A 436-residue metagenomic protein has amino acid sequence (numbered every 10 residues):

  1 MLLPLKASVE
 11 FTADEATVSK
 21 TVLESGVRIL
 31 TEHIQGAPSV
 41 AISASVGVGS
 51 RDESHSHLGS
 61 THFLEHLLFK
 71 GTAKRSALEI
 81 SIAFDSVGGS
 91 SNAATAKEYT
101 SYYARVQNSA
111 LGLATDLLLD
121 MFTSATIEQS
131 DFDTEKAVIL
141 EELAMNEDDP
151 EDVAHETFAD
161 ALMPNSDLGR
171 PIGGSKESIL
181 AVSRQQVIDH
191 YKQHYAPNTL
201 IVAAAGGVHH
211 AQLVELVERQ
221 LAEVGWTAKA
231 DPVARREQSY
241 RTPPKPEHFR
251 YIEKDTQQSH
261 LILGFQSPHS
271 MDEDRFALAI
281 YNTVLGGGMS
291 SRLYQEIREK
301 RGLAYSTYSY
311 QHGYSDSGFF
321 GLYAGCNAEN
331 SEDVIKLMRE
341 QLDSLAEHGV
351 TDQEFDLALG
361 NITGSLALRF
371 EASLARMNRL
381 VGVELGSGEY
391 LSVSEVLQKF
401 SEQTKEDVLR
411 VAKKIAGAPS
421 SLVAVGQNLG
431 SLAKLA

Functional and structural regions predicted by a protein language model:
M1-P4, V22, H33, A77-V233 (+5 more regions): Charge-rich, well-structured scaffold segments of protease-associated domains
L2-S39: N- or domain-start disorder-to-order transition segments that initiate the globular core
D14-A16, K245-F249, R292, G417: Short beta-strand-initiation
T17-S19, S25-V27, P38-I42, H248 (+4 more regions): A generic secondary-structure signal marking the coil-to-beta-strand transition
I34, S43-S45, T227-S290, G426: His/Glu-based metal-binding/catalytic segments typifying zinc-dependent metallopeptidases
G36, A41-R105, V284-L303, Y314: M16/MPP (pitrilysin/insulinase) zinc-metallopeptidase core fold and M16-derived inactive scaffolds
E53, H57, L111, T115 (+5 more regions): Short, charged, low-complexity patches
H62, H66, H155, H210 (+1 more regions): Histidine-centered active-site/metal-ligand motif
